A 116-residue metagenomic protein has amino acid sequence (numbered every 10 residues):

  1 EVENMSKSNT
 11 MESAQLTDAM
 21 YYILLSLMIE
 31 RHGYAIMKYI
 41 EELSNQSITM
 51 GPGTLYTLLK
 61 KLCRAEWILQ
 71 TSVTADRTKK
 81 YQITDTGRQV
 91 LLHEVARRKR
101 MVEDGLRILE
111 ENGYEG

Functional and structural regions predicted by a protein language model:
E1-Q15, R98: Intrinsically disordered, low-complexity serine/threonine- and proline-rich regulatory segments
N4, L92-G116: Amphipathic alpha-helical dimerization/coiled-coil segments that flank or bridge DNA-binding/regulatory modules
M11-T54: N-terminal helix-turn-helix DNA-binding core of bacterial DNA-binding proteins
E42, Q46, K61-R64, D104 (+1 more regions): Conserved amphipathic alpha-helical interaction elements at protein-protein interfaces in regulatory, energy-coupling
Y56-K60: Short, hydrophobic-biased segments on the C-terminal half of alpha helices that form "recognition helices"
C63-D76, Q82: Beta-hairpin "wing" of winged helix-turn-helix
A75-V95: Basic, amphipathic "hinge/linker" alpha-helix immediately C-terminal to the N-terminal HTH DNA-binding motif
